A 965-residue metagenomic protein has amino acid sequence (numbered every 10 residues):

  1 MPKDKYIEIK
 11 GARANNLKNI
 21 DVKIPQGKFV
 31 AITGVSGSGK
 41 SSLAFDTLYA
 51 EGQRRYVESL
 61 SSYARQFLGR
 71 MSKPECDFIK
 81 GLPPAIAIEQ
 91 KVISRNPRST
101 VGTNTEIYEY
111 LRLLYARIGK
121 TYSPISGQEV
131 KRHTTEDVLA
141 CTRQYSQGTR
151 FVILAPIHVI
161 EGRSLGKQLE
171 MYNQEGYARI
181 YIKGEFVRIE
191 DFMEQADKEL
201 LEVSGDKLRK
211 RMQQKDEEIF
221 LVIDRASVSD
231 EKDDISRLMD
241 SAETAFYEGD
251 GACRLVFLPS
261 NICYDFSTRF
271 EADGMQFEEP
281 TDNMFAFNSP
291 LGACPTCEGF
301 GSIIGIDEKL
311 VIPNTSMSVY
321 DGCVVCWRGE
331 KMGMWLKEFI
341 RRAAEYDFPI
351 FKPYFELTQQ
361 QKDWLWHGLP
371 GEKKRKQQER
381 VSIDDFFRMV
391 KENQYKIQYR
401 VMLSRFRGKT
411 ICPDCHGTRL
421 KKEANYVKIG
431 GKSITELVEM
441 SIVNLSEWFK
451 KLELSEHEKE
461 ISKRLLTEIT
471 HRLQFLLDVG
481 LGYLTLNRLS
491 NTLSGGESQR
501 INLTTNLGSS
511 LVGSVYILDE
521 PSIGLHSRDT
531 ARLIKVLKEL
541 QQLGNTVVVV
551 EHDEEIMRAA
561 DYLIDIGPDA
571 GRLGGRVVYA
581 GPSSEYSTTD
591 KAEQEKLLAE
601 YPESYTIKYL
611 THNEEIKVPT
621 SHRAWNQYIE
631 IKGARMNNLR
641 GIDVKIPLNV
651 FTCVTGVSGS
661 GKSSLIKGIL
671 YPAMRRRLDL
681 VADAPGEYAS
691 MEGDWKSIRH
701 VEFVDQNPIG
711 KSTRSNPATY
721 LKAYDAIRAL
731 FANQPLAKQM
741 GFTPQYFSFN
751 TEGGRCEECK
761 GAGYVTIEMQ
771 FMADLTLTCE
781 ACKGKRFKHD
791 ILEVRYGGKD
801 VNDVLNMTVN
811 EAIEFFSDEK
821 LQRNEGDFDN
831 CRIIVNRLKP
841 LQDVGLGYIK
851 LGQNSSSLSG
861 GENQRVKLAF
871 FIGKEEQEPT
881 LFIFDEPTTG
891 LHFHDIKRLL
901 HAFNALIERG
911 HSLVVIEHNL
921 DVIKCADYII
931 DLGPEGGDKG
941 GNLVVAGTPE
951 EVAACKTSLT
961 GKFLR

Functional and structural regions predicted by a protein language model:
M1-R965: Conserved phosphate-binding elements of NTP-dependent enzyme cores
